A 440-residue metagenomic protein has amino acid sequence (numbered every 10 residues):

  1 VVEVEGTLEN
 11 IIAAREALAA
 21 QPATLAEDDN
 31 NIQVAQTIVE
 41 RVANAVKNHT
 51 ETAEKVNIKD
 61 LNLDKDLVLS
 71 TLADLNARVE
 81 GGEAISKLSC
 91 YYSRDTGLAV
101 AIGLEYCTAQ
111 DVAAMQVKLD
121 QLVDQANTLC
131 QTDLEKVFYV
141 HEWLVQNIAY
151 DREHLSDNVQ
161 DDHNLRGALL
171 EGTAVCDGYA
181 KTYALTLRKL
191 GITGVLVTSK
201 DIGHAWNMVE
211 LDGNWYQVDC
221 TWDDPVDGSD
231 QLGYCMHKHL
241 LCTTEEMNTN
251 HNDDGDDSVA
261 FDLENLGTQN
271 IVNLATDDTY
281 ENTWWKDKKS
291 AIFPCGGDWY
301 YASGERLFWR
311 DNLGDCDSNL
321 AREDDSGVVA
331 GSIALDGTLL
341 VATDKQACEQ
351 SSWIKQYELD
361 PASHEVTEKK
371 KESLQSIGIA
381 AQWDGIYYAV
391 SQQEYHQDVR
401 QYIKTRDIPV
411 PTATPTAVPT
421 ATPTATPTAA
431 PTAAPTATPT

Functional and structural regions predicted by a protein language model:
T7, I12, A19-Q121, W309-E323 (+3 more regions): Linear, non-domain "peripheral" regions
A13, A17-Q21, A434-T440: Short, intrinsically disordered, charge-balanced linker/junction segments flanking boundaries in proteins
T108-A168: Secondary-structure boundary elements
G178-E245: Hydrophobic/aromatic-rich core segments of domains that either
W215-Q217, W299, E305-W309, A347 (+2 more regions): Hydrophobic beta-strand positions in blades of beta-propellers and related beta-sheet-rich domains
E245-K286: Charged, amphipathic alpha-helical linkers/stalks
T279-C295, D325-G337, S373-I386: Repeated scaffold domains used in trafficking and secretory/extracellular systems, primarily beta-propellers
T412-T440: Ser/Thr-rich, Proline-interspersed low-complexity disordered segments
